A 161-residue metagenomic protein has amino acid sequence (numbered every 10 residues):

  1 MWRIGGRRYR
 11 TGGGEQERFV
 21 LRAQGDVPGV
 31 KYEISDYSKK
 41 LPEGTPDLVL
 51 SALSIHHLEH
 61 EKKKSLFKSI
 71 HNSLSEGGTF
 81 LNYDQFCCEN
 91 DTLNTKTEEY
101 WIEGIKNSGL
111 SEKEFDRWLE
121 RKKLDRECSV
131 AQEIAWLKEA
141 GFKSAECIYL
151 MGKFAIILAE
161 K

Functional and structural regions predicted by a protein language model:
R10-G12: Conserved SAM/SAH-binding beta-strand->alpha-helix loop
E15-F19: Conserved SAM-binding loop
G25-S38: Conserved SAM-binding strand-loop segment of SAM-dependent methyltransferases
L41-V49: A short acidic, Gly/Pro-enriched loop at the edge of an enzyme's catalytic core that lines a small-molecule cofactor
V49-L50, L137: Hydrophobic beta-strand segment of the Class I
K64-E76: A short glycine-rich, Lys/Arg-flanked "PGG" loop and its adjoining helix->strand segment in the class I
Y83-A140: C-terminal alpha-helical "lid/dimerization" subdomain adjacent to the S-adenosyl-L-methionine
I134-K161: Core SAM-dependent methyltransferase catalytic element
